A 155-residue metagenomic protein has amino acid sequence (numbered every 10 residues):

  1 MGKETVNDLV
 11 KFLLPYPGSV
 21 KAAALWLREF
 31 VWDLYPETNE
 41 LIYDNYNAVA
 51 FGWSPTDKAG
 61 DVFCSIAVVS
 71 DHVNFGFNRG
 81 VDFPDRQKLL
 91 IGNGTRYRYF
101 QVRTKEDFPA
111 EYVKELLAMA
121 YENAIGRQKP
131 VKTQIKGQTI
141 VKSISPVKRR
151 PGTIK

Functional and structural regions predicted by a protein language model:
M1-K155: Charge-dense, helix-prone N-terminal extensions
